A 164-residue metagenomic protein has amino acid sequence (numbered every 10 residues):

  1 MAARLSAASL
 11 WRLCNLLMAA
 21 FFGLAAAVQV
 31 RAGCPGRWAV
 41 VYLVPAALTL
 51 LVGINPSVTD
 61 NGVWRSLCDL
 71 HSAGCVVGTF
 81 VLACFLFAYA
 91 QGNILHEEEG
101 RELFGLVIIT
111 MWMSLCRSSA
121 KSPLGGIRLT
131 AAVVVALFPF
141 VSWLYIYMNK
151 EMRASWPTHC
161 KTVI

Functional and structural regions predicted by a protein language model:
A2-I164: Domain-scale activation on soluble regions of proteins
